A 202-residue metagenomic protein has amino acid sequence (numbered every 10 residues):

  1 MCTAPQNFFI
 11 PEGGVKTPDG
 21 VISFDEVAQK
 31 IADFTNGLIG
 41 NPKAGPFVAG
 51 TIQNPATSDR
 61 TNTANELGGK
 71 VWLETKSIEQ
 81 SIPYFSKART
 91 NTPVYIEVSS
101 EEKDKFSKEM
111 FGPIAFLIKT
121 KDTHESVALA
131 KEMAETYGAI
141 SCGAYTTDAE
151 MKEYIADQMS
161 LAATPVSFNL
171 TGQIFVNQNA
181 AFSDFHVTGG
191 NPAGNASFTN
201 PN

Functional and structural regions predicted by a protein language model:
M1-F9, K16-I78, P83-Y95, M133-N202: C-terminal segments
P11, P113: Residue-level signal for inorganic ion chemistry
G14-D19, E101-K105: Short helix-loop capping/hinge motifs at secondary-structure junctions, enriched in acidic/polar residues
D104, E132-M133: Glycine-rich loop/turn
F116-D122: Short acidic-hydrophobic, aromatic-tinged amphipathic segments that line or gate anion-handling sites
S126: Conserved catalytic block of serine-dependent lipid acyl chemistry
